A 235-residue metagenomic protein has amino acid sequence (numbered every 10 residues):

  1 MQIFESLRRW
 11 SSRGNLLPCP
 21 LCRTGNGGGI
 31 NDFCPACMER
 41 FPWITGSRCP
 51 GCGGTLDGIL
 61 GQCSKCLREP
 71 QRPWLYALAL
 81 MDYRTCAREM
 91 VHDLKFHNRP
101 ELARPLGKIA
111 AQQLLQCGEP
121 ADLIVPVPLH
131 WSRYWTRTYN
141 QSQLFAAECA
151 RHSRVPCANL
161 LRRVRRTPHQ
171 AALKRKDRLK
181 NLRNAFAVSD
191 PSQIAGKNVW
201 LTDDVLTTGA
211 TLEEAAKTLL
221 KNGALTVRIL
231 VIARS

Functional and structural regions predicted by a protein language model:
M1-D203, T207-S235: Glycine-rich phosphate/pyrophosphate-handling loop used in enzymes and phosphotransfer proteins
